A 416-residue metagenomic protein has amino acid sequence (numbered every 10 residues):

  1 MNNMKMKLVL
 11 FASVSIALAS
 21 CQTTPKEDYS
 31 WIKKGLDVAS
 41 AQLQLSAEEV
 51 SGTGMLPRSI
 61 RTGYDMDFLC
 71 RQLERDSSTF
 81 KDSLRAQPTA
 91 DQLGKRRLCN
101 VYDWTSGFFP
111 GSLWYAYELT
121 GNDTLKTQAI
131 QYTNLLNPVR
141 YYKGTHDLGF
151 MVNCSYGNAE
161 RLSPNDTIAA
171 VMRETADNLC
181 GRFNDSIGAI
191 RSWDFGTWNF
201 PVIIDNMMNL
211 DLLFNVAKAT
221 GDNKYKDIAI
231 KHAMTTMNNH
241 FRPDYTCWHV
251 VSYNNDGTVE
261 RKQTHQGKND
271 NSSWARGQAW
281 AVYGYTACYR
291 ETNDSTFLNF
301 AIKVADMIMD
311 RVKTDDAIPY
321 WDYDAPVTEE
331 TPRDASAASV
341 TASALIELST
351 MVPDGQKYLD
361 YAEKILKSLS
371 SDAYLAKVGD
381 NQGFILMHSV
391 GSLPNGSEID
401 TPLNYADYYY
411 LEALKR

Functional and structural regions predicted by a protein language model:
M1-V9: Bacterial N-terminal signal peptides that target proteins for export
V9-F11, G379: A generic structural signal for short, non-catalytic loop/turn and secondary-structure boundary residues
V14-I16: Repetitive helical segments and hydrophobic/amphipathic motifs
L18-S20: C-terminal motif of bacterial Sec signal peptides marking the signal peptidase cleavage site
T24-R416: Glycan-recognition and catalytic cores of secretory/periplasmic carbohydrate-active enzymes
